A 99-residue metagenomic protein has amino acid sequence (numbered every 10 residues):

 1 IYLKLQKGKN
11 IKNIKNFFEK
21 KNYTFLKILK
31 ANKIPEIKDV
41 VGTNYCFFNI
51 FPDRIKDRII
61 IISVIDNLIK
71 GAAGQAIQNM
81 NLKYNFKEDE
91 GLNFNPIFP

Functional and structural regions predicted by a protein language model:
I1-I62: C-terminal substrate-binding/catalytic lobe of Rossmann-fold NAD(P)-dependent oxidoreductases
F47-P99: NAD(P)-dependent Rossmann-like dehydrogenase/reductase catalytic/cofactor-binding core
